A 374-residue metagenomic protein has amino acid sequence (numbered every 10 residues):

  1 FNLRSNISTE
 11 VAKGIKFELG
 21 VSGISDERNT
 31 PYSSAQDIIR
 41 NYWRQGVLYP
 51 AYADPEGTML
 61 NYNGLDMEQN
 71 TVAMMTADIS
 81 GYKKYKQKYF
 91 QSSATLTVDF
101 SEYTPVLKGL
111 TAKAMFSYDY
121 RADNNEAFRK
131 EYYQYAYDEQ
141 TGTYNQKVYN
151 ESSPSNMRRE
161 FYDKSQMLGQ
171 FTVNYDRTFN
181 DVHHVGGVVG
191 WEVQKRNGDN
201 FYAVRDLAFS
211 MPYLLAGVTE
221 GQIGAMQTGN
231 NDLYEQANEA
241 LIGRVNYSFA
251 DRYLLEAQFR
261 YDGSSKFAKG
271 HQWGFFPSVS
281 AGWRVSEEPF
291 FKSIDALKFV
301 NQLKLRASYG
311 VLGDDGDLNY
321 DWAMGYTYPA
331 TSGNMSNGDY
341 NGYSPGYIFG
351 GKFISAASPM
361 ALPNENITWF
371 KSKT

Functional and structural regions predicted by a protein language model:
N6-I15, G20-S25, N29-R129, E139-T374: Extracellular/periplasmic, surface-exposed regions of secreted and cell-surface proteins
